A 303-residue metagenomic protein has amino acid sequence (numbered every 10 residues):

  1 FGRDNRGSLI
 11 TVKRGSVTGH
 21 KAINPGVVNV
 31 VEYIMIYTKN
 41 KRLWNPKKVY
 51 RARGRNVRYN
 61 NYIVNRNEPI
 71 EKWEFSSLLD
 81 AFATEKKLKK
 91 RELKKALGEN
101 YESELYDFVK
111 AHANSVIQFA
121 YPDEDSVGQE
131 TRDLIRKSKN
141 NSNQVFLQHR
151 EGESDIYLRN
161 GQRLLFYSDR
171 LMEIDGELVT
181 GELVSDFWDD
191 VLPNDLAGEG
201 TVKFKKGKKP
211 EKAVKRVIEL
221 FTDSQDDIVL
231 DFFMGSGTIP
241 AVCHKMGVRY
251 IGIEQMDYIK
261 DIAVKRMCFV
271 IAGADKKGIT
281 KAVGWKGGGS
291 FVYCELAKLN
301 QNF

Functional and structural regions predicted by a protein language model:
F1-I228: Class I S-adenosyl-L-methionine
G2, I36-R42, C268-D275, K298: Non-catalytic alpha-helical coupling and interface elements of nucleotide-dependent molecular machines and regulators
R3, K209-A282: Conserved S-adenosyl-L-methionine
S8, V31-Y33, L230, V248-I251 (+1 more regions): Structural beta-strand/beta-sheet cores of well-ordered domains, especially the beta-sheet scaffolds that support
V12-K13, T38, L230-G235, I253 (+1 more regions): Generic beta-strand/beta-sheet core signal
V28-E32, L183, K245, I262 (+1 more regions): Short, solvent-exposed loop/turn segments at the edges of secondary structure
H112, Y258, Q301: Short alpha-helical
A274-F303: SAM-dependent methyltransferase catalytic region
